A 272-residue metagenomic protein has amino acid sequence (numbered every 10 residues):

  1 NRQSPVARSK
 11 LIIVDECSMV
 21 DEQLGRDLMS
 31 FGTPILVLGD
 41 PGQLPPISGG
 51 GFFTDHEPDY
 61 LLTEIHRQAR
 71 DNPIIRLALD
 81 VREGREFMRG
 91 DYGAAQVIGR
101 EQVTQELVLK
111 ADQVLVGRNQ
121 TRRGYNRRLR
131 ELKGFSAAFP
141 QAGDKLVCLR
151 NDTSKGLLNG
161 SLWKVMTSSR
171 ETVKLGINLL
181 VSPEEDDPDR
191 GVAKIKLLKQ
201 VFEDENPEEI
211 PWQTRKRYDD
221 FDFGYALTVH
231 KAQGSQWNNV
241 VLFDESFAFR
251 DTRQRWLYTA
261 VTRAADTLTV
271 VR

Functional and structural regions predicted by a protein language model:
N1-M29, G224-H230: Conserved RecA-like ASCE ATPase "motif II neighborhood" in helicase/translocase motors
Q3-A7, L28-F31, F53-D55, S235 (+1 more regions): Conserved catalytic network of the ASCE P-loop NTPase/AAA+ motor domain
K10, F31-I35, A264-D266: A short helix->loop->beta-strand "cap" motif at the edges of active sites that frequently abuts
I12, L146, W163, W237-V240: Generic structural signal for buried aliphatic residues
I12, L36-V37, V114, V240-L242: Hydrophobic positions in the central parallel beta-sheet of the AAA+
I13-V14, P34-D40, T269-V271: Structural recognition of the conserved hydrophobic beta-strand(s) that form the central parallel beta-sheet of P-loop
Q23-T33, L38-K196, E203: Conserved helicase motor core of P-loop NTPases
L180-R272: C-terminal accessory regions
